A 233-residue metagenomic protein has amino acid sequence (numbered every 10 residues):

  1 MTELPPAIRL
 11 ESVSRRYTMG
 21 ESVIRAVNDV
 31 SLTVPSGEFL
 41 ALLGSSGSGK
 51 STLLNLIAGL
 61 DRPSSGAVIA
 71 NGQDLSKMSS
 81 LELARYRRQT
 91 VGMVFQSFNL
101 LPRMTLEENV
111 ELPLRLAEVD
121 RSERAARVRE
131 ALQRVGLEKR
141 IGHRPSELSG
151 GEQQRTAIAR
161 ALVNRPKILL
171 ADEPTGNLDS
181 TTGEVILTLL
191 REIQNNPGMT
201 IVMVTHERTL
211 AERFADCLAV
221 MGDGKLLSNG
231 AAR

Functional and structural regions predicted by a protein language model:
P5-L226: ABC family nucleotide-binding domain
K225-R233: Conserved beta-strand-loop-alpha-helix hinge in the C-terminal portion of ABC ATPase nucleotide-binding domains
